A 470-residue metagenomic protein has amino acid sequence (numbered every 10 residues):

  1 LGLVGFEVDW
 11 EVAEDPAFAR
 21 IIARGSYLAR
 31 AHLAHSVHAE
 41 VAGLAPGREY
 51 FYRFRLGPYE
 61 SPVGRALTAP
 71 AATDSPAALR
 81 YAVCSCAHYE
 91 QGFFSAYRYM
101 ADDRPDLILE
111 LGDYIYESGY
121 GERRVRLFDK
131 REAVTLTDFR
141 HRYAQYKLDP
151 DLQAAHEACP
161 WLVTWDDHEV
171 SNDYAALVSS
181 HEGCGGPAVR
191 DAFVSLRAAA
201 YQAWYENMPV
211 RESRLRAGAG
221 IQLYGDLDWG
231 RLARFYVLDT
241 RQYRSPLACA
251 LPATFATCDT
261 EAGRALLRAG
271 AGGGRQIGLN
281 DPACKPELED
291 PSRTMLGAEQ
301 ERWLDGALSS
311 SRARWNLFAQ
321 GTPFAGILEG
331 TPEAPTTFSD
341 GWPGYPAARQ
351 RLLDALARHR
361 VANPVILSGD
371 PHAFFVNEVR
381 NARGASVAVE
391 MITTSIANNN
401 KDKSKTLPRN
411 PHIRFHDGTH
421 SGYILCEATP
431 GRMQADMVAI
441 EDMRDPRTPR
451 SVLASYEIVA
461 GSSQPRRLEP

Functional and structural regions predicted by a protein language model:
L1-P470: Metal-dependent phosphoester/phosphodiester hydrolase catalytic core
